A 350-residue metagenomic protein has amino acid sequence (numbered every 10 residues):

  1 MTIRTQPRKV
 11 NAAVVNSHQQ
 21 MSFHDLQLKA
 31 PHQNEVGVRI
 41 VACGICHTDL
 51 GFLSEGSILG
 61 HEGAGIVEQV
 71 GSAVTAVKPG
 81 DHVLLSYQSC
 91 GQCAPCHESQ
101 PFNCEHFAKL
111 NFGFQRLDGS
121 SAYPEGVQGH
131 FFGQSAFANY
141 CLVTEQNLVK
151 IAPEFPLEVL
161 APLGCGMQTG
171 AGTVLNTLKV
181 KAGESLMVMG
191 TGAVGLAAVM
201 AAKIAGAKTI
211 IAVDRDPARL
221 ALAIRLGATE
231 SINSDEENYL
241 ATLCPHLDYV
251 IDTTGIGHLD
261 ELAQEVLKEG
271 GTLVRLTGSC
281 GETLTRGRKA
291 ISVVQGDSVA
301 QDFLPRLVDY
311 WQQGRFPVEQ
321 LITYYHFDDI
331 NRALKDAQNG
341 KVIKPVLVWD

Functional and structural regions predicted by a protein language model:
M1-A12, Q301-D350: C-terminal hydrophobic helical "lid"/dimerization subdomain of Rossmann-like NAD(P)H-dependent oxidoreductases
K29-C43, L53-H97, F102, A152-F155: Glycine-rich beta-strand-centered segment in the early N-terminal region that forms part of a ligand/cofactor-binding
L84, V250-I251, V274: N-terminal Rossmann-like NAD(P) cofactor-binding module of classical short-chain dehydrogenase/reductase
A94-M189: NAD(P)H dinucleotide-binding glycine-rich loop of Rossmann-like/cofactor-binding domains, especially the beta1-alpha1
S185-L196, M200-L262: Adenosine-nucleotide cofactor-binding segment
G257-F316, W349-D350: Glycine-rich phosphate-binding loop and adjacent beta-alpha segment of Rossmann(oid) nucleotide-cofactor-binding
